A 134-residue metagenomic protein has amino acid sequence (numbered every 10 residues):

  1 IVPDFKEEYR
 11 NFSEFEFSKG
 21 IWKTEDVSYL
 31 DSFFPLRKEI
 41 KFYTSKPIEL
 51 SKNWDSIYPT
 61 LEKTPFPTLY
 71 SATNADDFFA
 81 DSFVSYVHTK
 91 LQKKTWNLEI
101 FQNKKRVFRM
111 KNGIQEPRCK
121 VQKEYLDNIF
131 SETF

Functional and structural regions predicted by a protein language model:
I1-F134: Active-site-flanking segments in enzyme catalytic domains
